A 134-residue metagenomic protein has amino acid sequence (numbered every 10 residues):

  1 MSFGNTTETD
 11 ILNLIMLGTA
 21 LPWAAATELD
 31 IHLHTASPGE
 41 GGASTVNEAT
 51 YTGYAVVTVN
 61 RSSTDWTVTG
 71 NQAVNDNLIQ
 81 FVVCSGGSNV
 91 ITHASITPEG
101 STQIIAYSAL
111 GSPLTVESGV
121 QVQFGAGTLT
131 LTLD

Functional and structural regions predicted by a protein language model:
M1-A94, P98-D134: Small cysteine-rich, disulfide-bonded extracellular modules of the LU/uPAR three-finger superfamily and closely related
